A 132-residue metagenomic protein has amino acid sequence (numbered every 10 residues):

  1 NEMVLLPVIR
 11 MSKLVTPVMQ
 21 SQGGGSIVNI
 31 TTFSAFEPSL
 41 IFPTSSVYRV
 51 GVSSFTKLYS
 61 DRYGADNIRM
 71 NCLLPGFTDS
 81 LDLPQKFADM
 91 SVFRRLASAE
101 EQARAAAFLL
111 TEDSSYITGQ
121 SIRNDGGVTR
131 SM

Functional and structural regions predicted by a protein language model:
N1-R10, G24, V28, V52 (+1 more regions): Catalytic Tyr-X3-Lys loop
S12-K13, K57: A short, exposed helix-loop element centered on a Lys and neighboring polar residues
P17, D61-R62, S115: Alpha-helical segment proximal to the catalytic Tyr-Lys
V28-G51, T56-A65, F77: Catalytic loop of short-chain dehydrogenase/reductase
E37, A107, T118-M132: Short C-terminal tail/terminal secondary-structure segment of NAD(P)H-dependent dehydrogenase/reductase domains
G64, R69, I117-G119: Short, small/polar-rich loop/turn modules that mediate ligand/substrate recognition or access, typified
R69-D79, L110, R123-D125: Conserved SDR Rossmann-fold cofactor-binding beta-strand/turn motif
S91-Q102, D113: A conserved structural motif in NAD(P)-dependent oxidoreductases
